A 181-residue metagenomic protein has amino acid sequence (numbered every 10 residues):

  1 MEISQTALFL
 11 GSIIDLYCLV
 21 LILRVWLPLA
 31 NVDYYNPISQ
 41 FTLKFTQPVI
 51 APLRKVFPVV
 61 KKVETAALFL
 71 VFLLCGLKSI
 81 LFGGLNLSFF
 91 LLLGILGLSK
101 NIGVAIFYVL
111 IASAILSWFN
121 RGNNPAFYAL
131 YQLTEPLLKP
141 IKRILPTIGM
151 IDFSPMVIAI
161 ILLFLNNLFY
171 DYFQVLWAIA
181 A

Functional and structural regions predicted by a protein language model:
M1-A181: Selective transmembrane helix interface/packing segments
